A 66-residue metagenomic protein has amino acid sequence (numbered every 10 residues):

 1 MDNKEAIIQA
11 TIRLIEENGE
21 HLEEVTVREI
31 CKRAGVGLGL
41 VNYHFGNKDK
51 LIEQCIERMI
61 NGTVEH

Functional and structural regions predicted by a protein language model:
M1-D2, G46: Generic N-terminal leader/processing signal
D2-R28, G39: Short, amphipathic alpha-helix enriched in basic
R13, N47, R58: Alpha-helical DNA-recognition elements
E17-H21, G35, N42-Q54: HTH DNA-binding helix-turn interface
C31: The alpha-helix within a helix-turn-helix
C55-H66: Amphipathic alpha-helical linker/stalk segments
